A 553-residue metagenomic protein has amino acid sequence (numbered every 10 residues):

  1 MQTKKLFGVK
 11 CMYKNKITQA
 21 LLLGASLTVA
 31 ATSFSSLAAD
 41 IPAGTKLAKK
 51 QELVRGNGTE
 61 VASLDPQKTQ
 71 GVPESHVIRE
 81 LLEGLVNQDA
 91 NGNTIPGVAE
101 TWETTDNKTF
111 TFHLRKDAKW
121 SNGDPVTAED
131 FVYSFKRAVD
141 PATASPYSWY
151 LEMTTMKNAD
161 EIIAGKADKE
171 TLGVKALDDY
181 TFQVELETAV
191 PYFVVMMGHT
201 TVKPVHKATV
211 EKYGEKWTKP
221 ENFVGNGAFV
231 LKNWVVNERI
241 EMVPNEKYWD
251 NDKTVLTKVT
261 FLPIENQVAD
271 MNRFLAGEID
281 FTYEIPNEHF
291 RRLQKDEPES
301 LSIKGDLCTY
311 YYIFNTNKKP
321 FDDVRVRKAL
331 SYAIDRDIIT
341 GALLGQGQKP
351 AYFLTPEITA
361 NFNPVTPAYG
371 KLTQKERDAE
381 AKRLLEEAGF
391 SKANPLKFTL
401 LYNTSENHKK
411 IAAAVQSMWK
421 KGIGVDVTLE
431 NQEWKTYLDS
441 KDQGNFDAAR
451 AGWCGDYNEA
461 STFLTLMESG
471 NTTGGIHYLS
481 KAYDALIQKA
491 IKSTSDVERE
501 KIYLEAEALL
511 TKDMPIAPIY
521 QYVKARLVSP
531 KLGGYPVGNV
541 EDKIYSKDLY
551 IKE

Functional and structural regions predicted by a protein language model:
K46, T111, Q374-K375, D426-Y437 (+2 more regions): Extracytoplasmic/peripheral linker and loop segments enriched in polar/acidic and small residues with frequent Thr/Pro
G56-D106, V224: N-terminal lobe/hinge region of extracytoplasmic solute-binding protein
N93, M156, D160-E161, G165 (+7 more regions): Gly/Pro-rich hinge or "lid" segments in bacterial periplasmic/extracellular proteins
E100-Y150, Q183, R273, P320: Aromatic- and charge-enriched surface segment that lines or borders ligand/interaction sites
P141-A142, M197, S302-I303, N317 (+4 more regions): Periplasmic-binding protein-like
W217, K247-R292: Ligand-site clamp/hinge motif
Q348-E387, S405-K410: Structural transition elements
R526-E553: Long beta-strand-rich cores associated with HINT superfamily self-processing modules
